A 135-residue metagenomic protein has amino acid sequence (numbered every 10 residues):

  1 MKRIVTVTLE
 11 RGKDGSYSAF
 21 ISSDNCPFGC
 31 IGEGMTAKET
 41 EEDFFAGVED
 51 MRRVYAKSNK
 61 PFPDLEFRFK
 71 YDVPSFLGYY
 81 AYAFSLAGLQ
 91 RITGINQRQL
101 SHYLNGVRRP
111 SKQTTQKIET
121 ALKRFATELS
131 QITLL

Functional and structural regions predicted by a protein language model:
M1-N59: DNA-contacting interfaces and partner/effector-binding or oligomerization modules in DNA-centric proteins
K2-I4, F45-R98, H102-T115, E128-L135: Short, charged, surface-exposed hinge/linker loops at domain edges that act as mobile lids or interdomain connectors
K117-L122: Short, basic, alpha-helical segments at the C-terminal edge of helix-turn-helix-like DNA-binding modules
